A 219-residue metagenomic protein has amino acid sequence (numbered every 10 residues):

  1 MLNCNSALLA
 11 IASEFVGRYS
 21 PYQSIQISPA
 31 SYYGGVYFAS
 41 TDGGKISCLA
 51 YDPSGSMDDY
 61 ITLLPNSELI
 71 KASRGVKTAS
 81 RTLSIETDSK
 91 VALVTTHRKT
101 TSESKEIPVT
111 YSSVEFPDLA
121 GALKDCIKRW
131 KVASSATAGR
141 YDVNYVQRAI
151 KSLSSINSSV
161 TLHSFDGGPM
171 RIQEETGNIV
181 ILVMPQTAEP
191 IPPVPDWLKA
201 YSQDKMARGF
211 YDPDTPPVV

Functional and structural regions predicted by a protein language model:
M1-V219: DNA polymerase processivity clamps
